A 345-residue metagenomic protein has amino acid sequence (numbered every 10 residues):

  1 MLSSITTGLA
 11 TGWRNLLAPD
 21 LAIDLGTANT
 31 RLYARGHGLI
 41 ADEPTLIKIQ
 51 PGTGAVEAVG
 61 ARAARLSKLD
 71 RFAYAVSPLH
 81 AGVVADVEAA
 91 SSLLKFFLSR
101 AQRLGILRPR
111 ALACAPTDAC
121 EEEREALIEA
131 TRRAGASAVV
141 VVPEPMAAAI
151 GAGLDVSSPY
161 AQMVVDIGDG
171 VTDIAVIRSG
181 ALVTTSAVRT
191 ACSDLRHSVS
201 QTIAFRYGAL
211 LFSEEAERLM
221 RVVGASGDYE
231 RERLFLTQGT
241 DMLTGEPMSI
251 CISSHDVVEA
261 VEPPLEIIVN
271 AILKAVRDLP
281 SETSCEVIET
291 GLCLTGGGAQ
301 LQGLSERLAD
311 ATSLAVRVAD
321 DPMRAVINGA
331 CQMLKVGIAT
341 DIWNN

Functional and structural regions predicted by a protein language model:
M1-I167, A175-L292, A299-N345: Nucleotide/phosphate-binding catalytic cleft detector across ATP-hydrolyzing and phosphate-transferring enzymes
